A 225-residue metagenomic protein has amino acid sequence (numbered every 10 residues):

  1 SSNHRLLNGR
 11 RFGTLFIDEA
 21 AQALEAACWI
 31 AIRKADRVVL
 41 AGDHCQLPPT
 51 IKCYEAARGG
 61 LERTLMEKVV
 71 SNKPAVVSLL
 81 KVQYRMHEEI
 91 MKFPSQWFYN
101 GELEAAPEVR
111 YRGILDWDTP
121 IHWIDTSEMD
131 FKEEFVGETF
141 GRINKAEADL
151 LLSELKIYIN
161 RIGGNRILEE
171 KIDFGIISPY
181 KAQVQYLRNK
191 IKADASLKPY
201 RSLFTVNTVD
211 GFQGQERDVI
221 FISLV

Functional and structural regions predicted by a protein language model:
S1-V225: Conserved helicase motor core of SF1/SF2 NTP-dependent helicases
